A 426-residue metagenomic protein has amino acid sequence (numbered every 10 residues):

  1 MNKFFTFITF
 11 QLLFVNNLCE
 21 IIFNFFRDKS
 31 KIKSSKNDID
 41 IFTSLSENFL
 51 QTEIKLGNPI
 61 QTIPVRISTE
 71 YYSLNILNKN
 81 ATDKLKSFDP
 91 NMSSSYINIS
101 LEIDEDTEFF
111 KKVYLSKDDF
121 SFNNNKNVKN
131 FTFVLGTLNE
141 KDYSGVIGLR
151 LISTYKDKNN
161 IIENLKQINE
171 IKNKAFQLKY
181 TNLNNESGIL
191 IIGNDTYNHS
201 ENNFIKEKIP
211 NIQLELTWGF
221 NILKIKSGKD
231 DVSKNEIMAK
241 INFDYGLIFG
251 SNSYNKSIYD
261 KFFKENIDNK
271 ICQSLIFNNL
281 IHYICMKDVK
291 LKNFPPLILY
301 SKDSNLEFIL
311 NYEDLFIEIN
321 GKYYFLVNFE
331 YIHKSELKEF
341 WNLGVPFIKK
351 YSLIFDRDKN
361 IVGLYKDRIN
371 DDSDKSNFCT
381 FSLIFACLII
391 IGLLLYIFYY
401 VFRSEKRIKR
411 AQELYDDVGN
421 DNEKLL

Functional and structural regions predicted by a protein language model:
K3-C19: Cleavable N-terminal signal peptides of Sec/SRP-targeted secreted and luminal proteins
E20-K29, F133-N139, I192, V232 (+4 more regions): Aspartic protease catalytic domain
E20-S46, D119-V232, E236, N320-H333: Aspartyl protease catalytic domain
K33, L45-F131, L135-T137, D142 (+2 more regions): Signature of the N-terminal lobe/flap region of pepsin-like aspartyl proteases
E53-L56, L115-N125, L178, I225-S227 (+1 more regions): Short conserved beta-strand and strand-loop elements enriched in small hydrophobics with frequent Asp/Gly
P64-S68, L74-I76, V146, M238-F243 (+3 more regions): Short hydrophobic beta-strand that contains or immediately precedes a catalytic carboxylate
S68, F120, G148, I191-I192 (+3 more regions): A residue-level signal for conserved active-site and pocket-lining positions in enzyme catalytic cores
M238-I267: Extracytoplasmic, non-cytosolic globular domains
